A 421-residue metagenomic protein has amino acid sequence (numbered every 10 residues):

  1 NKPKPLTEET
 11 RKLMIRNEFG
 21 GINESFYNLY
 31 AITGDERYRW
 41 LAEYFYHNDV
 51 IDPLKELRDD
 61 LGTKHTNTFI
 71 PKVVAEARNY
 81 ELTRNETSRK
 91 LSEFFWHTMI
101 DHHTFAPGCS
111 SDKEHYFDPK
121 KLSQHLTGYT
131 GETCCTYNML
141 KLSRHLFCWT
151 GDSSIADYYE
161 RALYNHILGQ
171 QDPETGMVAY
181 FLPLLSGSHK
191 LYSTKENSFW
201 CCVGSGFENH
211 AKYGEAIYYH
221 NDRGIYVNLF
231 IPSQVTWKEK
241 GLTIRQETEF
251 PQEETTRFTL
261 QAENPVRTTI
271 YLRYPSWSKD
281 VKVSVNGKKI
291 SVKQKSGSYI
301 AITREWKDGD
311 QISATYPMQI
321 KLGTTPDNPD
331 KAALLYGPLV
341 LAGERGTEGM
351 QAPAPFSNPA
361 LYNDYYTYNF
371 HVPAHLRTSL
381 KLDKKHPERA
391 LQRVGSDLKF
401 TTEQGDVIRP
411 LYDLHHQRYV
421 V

Functional and structural regions predicted by a protein language model:
N1-R16: Asp-box/WD-like beta-propeller blade repeats and closely related beta-sheet repeat scaffolds
R16-R37, T66-T104, H115-R273, K282: Aromatic (Trp/Tyr) and acidic
V50-H65: A surface-exposed regulatory interaction patch that couples sensing to output across bacterial transport/metabolic
S92, A156-N165, Q170-Q261, V285 (+3 more regions): C-terminal beta-rich recognition modules with glycine/proline-rich loops and embedded aromatic residues
D280-G287: Short, surface-exposed beta-strand/strand-loop-strand elements in extracellular ectodomains
Y299-A301: Short, surface-exposed beta-strand/beta-hairpin micro-motifs centered on an aromatic residue
